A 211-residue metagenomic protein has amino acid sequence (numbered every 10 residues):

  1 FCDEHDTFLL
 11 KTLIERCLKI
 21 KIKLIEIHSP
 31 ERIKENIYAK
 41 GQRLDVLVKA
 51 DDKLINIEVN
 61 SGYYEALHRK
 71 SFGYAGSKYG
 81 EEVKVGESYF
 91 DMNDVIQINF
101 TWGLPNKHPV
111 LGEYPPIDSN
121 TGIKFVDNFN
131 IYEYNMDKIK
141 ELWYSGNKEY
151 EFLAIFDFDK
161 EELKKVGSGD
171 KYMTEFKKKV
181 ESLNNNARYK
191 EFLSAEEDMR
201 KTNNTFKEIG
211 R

Functional and structural regions predicted by a protein language model:
F1-N130, K140: Accessory alpha/beta interaction modules
H5-L9, G62, A66, N147 (+3 more regions): Charged, alpha-helix-enriched surfaces in structured cytosolic catalytic cores of large nucleotide-utilizing machines
T7, K19-I22, D127-F129, E151-F156 (+1 more regions): Short amphipathic alpha-helical segments, especially helix-boundary/capping motifs
L10, D94, N130, K148-F152 (+1 more regions): Short runs of predominantly hydrophobic/aromatic residues within well-ordered alpha helices that form helix-helix
C17, T101, D137, I155-D159 (+1 more regions): Generic structural signal for hydrophobic core residues of well-folded globular domains
D51, I55-N60, A154-R211: Short, charged alpha-helical interaction segments and adjacent helix-coil junctions
L111-I117, N147-A154, E197: Short intrinsically disordered coil segments
D127-W143, N147-G167: Upstream accessory/linker segments immediately N-terminal to the RecA-like ATPase cores of bacterial MutS and a subset
